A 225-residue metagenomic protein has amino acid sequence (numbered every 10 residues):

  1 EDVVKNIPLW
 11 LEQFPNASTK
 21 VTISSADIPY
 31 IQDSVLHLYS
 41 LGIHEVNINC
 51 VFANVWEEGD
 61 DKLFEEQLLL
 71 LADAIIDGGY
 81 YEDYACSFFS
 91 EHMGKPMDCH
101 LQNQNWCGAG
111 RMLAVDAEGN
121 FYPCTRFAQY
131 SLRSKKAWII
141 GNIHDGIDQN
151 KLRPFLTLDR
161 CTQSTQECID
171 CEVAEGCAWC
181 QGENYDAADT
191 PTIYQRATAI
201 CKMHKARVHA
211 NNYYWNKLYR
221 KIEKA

Functional and structural regions predicted by a protein language model:
E1-V51: Radical SAM/AdoMet-radical enzyme domain recognition
Q32-C99: Long, K/E/R/D-enriched contiguous segments that form extended
E66-K95, R126-E172, A178: C-terminal accessory region of radical SAM enzymes
W106-G110: Short, small/polar residue-rich loop motifs at catalytic or cofactor-binding pockets
D116: Short, acidic, Ser/Thr-enriched surface-loop or helix-capping motifs
Q163-A225: Radical SAM enzyme core and accessory elements
